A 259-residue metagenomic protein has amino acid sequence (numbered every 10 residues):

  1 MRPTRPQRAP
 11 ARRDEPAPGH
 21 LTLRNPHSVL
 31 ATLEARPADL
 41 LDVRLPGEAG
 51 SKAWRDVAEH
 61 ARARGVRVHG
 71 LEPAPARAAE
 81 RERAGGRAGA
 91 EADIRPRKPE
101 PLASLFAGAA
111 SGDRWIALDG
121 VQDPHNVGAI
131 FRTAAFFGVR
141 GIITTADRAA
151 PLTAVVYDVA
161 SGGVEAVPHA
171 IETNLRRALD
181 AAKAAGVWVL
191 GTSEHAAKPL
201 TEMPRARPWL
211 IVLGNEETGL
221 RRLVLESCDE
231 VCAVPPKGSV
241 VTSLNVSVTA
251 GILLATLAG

Functional and structural regions predicted by a protein language model:
M1-A107: N-terminal positively charged helical leader segments and presequences
N25, Q122-A129, V241-T249: Amphipathic alpha-helical repeat scaffolds
L30, A92, F136, Y157-G163 (+1 more regions): Structured adenosyl-cofactor binding patch, chiefly the S-adenosyl-L-methionine
E48, E72-P75, A146-A149, N174-L175 (+3 more regions): Short, ordered loop/turn segments at secondary-structure junctions
W54, V66, G108-A197: RNA substrate-binding interface of SAM-dependent RNA methyltransferases
A78-R95, A160, P168, A206-G214: Short basic, glycine-rich beta-strand/loop surfaces that mediate nucleic-acid
L190-V246: Active-site/ligand-binding-proximal alpha/beta "capping" segment
